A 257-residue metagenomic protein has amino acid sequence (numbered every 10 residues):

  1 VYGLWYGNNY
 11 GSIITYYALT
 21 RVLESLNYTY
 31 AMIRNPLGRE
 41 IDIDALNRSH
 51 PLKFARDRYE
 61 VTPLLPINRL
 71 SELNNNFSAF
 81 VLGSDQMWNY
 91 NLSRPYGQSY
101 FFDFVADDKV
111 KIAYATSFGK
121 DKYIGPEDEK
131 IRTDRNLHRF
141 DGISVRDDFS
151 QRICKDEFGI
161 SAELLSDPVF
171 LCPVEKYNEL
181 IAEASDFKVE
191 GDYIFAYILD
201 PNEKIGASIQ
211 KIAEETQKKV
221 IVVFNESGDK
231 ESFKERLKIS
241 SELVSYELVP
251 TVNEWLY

Functional and structural regions predicted by a protein language model:
V1-Y10, I14-R135: Aromatic- and Gly/Pro-rich donor/ligand-binding loops that form nucleotide- or phosphate-bearing donor binding pockets
G11-A18, S150, K204-S208: Conserved alpha-helical elements of sugar-nucleotide-dependent glycosyltransferases
A31-I33, V81, I112-Y114, S144 (+3 more regions): Hydrophobic/aromatic beta-strand patches that form the interior of the parallel beta-sheet core in alpha/beta enzyme
L70-S71, R94, A115-L199: A nucleotide-sugar donor-handling region in carbohydrate enzymes
D107-V110, F140-D141, I160, K218: A short helix->loop->beta-strand "cap" motif at the edges of active sites that frequently abuts
A113-K120, Q151-C154, I198, I205-T251: Catalytic donor nucleotide-activated moiety binding site of glycosyltransferases and closely related
V252-Y257: Short acidic alpha-helix that forms the nucleotide-activated donor recognition element in Leloir-type transferases
